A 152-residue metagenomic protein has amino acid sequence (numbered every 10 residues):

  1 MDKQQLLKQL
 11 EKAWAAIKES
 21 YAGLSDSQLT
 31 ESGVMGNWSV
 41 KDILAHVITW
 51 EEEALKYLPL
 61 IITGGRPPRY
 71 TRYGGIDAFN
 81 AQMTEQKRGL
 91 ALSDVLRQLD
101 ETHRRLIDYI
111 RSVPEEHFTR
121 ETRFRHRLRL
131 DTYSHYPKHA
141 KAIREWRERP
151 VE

Functional and structural regions predicted by a protein language model:
M1-Q28, T49, E53-L60: Alpha-helical bundle segments that constitute or directly flank the non-heme di-iron/ferroxidase center
K3, E85-G89, E121, R125: A short, mixed-charge helix-start or loop-turn motif at secondary-structure junctions
L7-L10, L92-L99, R125, R129-T132 (+1 more regions): Hydrophobic packing residues in well-ordered alpha-helices of helical domains and bundles
Q9, D77-H117: Acidic/histidine-rich alpha-helical segments that form the ligand environment of transition-metal centers
A13-A16, S20, W50, T102-R105 (+3 more regions): Amphipathic, well-ordered alpha-helical segments in soluble domains
I17-S20, L24-S27, Y109, V113-E116 (+1 more regions): A short secondary-structure junction motif
T30-A78, E115-E152: Short, contiguous alpha-helical
